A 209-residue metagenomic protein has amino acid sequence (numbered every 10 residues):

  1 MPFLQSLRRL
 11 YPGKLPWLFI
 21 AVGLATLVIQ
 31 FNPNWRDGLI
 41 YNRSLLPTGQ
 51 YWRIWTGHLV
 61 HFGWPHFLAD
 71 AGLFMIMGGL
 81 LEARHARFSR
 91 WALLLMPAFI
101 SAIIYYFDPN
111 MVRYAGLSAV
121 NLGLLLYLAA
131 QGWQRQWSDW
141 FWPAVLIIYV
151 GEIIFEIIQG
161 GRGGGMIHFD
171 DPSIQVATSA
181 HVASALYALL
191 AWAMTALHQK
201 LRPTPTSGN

Functional and structural regions predicted by a protein language model:
M1-W52, W133-F141, L190-N209: N-terminal signal-anchor transmembrane helix
P16-I20, L68, R90-L95, W142-V145 (+2 more regions): Hydrophobic alpha-helical transmembrane segments
F19-A92, Y106-A115, I167-T178: N-terminal TM1-TM2 helical hairpin plus the immediately adjacent luminal interfacial "cap"
F19-G23, D70-I76, N121-L128, A180-T195: Hydrophobic cores of alpha-helical transmembrane segments in multi-pass inner/ER membrane proteins, independent
G23-F31, P97-Y106, I147-I158: Aromatic-anchored segments of alpha-helical transmembrane domains
R87-M96, A115-N121, D139-I147: Cytoplasmic-side transmembrane-helix entry/capping segments in multi-pass membrane proteins
A102-W133: Membrane-proximal helix-loop-helix units in multi-pass membrane proteins
V145-L197: Terminal transmembrane helical module of multi-pass membrane proteins
